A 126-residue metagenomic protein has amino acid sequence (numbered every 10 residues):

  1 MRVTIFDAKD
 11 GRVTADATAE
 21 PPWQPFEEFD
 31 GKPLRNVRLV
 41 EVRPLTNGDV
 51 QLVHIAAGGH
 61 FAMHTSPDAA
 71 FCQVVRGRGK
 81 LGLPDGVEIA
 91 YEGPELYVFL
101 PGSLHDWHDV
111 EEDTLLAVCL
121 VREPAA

Functional and structural regions predicted by a protein language model:
M1-D49, A62: A short, N-terminal "cap"/entry segment at the start of jelly-roll beta-barrel domains of the cupin/DSBH fold
L45-G48, A56-G59, R78, E123-A126: Short, charged/polar surface micro-motifs in flexible loops or helix N-caps
I55-A56, T65-L81: Short, conserved beta-strand element in jelly-roll/cupin
A57-G59, P67-D68, V87, S103-L104 (+1 more regions): A generic "binding-loop/recognition-motif" signal
F61-M63, L81-G82, F99, L104-E111: Short beta-strand His + acidic residue motifs that chelate non-heme Fe in jelly-roll/DSBH and cupin folds
F71, V98, E112-A126: A short hydrophobic beta-strand segment most commonly corresponding to one strand of the jelly-roll/cupin
D85-G102: Short acidic-glycine-tyrosine-enriched beta hairpin
